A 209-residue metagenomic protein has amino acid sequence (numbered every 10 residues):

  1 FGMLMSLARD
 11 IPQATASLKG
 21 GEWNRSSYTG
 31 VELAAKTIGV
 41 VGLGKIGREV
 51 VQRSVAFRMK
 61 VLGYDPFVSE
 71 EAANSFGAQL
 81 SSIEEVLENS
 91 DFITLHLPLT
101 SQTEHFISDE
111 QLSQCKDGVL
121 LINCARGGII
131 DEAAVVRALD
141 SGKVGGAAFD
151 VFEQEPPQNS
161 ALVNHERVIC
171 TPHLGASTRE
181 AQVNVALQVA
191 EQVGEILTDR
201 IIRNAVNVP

Functional and structural regions predicted by a protein language model:
F1-T37, E49-Q52, I201-A205: Phosphate-binding beta-alpha-beta segment of Rossmann-like dinucleotide-binding domains, i.e., the NAD(P)
L4, S90, L139, V189 (+1 more regions): Hydrophobic "lid"/C-terminal helical patch of Rossmann-like NAD(P)-dependent dehydrogenase/epimerase domains
Q13, T29, V151-P209: C-terminal helix-to-coil terminal segments
L43-G44: Glycine-rich Rossmann-fold phosphate-binding loop(s) that bind the pyrophosphate of adenine dinucleotide cofactors
V51, V55, L139-D140: Gly/Ala-rich phosphate-binding loop of Rossmann-like dinucleotide-binding domains, activating on the conserved
R58: Short glycine-rich hinge loops at helix-strand junctions in the catalytic core of two-component histidine kinases
L62, P66-A161, S177: Rossmann-like adenosine-cofactor binding region
